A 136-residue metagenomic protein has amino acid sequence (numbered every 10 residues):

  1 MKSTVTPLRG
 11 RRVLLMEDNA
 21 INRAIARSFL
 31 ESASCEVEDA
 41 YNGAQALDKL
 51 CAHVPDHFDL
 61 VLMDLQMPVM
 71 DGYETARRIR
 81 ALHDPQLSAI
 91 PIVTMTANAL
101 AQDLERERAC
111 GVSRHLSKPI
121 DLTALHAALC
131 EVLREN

Functional and structural regions predicted by a protein language model:
M1-N136: C-terminal compact regulatory domains
